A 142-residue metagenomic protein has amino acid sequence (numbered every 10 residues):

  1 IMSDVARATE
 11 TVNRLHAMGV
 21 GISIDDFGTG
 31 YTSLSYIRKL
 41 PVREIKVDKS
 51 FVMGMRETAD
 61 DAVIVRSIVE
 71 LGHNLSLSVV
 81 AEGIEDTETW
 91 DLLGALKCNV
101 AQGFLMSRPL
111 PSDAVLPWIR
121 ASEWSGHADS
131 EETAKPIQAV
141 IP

Functional and structural regions predicted by a protein language model:
I1-A6, H16-P142: EAL-family c-di-GMP phosphodiesterase catalytic domain
T11: Conserved functional hotspot residues or short segments at active or partner-binding sites across diverse domains
